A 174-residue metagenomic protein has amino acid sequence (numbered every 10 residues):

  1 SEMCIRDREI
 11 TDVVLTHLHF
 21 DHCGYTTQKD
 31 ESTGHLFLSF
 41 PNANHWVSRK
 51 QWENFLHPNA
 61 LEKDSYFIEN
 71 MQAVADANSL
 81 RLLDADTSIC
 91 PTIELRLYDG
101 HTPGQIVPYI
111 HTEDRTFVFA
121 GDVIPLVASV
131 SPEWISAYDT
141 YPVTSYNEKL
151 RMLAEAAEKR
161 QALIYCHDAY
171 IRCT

Functional and structural regions predicted by a protein language model:
S1-I5: Short, small-residue-biased leader/transition segments that mark boundaries at the very start of proteins
D7-E9, N42-A43: Short acidic capping loops at alpha-helix termini that bridge into adjacent secondary structure
I10-D21: Metallo-beta-lactamase
D21-G24, F55-L56, R172-C173: Short catalytic/ligand-binding loop motif for oxyanion handling, primarily in non-cytosolic enzymes, centered on
G24-H35: Metal-dependent catalytic neighborhoods of phosphoester/phosphodiester hydrolases
T26, L56-N59, I93, P108 (+1 more regions): Short, well-ordered secondary-structure micro-motifs
F37-L97, Y146-R160: Metallo-beta-lactamase
E69-A73, D86-S88, L97, P103-R172: Metallo-beta-lactamase
